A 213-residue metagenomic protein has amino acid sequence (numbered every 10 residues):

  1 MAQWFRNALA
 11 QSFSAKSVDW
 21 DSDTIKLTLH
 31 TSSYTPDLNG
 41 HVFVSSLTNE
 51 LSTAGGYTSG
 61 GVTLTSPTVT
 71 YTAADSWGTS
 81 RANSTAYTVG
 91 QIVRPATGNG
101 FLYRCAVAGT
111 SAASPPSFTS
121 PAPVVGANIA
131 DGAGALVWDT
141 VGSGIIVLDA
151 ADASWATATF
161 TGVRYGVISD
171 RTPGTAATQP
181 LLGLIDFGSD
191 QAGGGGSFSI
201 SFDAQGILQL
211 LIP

Functional and structural regions predicted by a protein language model:
M1-D75, G142-R164, R171-P213: Small cysteine-rich, disulfide-bonded extracellular modules of the LU/uPAR three-finger superfamily and closely related
D75-S143: Tryptophan-rich substrate-binding surfaces of secreted polymer-degrading and adhesive proteins
P95, R104-C105, V167-R171, S201: Beta-strand-rich, repetitive solenoid scaffolds
